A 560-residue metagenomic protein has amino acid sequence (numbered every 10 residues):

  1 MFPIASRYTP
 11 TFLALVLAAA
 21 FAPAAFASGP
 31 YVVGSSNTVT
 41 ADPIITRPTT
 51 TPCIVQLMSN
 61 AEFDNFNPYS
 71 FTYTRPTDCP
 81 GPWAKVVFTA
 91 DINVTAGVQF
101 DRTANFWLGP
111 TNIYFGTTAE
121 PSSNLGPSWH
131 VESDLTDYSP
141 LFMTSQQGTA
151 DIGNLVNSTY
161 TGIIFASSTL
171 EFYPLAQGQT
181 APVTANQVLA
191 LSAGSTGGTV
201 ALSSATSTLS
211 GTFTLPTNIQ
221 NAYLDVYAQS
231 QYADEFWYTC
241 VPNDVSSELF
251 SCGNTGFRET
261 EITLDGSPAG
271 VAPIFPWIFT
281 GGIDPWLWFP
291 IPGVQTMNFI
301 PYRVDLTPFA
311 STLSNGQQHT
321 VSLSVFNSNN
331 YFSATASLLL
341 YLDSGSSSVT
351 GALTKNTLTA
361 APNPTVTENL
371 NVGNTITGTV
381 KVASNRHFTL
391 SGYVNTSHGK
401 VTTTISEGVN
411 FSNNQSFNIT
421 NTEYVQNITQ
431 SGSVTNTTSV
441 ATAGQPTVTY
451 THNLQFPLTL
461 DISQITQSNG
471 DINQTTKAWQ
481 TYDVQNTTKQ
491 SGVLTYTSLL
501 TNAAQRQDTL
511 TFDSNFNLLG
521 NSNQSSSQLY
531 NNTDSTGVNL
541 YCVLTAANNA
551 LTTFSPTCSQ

Functional and structural regions predicted by a protein language model:
F2-L13: Bacterial N-terminal signal peptides that target proteins for export
A14-L15, A25: Cleavable N-terminal signal peptides
S28-I44, P48-N60, D64-S70, T74-C79 (+5 more regions): Beta-strand-rich ligand-recognition modules
F66, G81-W83, Q99, S204-T208 (+2 more regions): Short, surface-exposed loop/turn motifs at beta-strand boundaries within globular domains
D78-T89, L215-Y223, D234: Extended extracellular/luminal ectodomain segments enriched in beta-structured repeat modules
G153-A222, G345-S384, T389-S391, N395-S397: Flexible, low-complexity coil/linker segments
S203, L209, Y232-C240: A short secondary-structure junction signal
